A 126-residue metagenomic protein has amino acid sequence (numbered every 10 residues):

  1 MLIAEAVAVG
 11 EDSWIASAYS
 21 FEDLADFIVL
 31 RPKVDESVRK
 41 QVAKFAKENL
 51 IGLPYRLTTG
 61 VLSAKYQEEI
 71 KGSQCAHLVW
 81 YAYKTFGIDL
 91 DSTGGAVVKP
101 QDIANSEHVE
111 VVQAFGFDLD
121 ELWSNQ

Functional and structural regions predicted by a protein language model:
M1-A4, E36-V42, F115-Q126: Intrinsically disordered, low-complexity, Pro/Ser/Thr/Asn/Gly/Ala-rich spacer/linker segments adjacent to signal
M1-K33, G60-I70: Glycine-rich catalytic cores of cysteine/serine-nucleophile enzymes that process amide/ester linkages in cell-envelope
V7, R31-K33, A46-P54, A82-L90 (+1 more regions): Sec/Tat-exported extracytoplasmic proteins
G10, E36, V97: Residue-level detector of flexible, active-site-proximal loop/helix-junction positions within diverse enzyme catalytic
D12, A25-F27, R39, P100 (+1 more regions): Low-complexity, intrinsically disordered short peptide segments enriched in small/polar/basic residues
A18-S20, A25, D35-L57: A structural motif
L53-S63, D89-V97: Surface-exposed patches in mature extracellular/periplasmic domains of secreted proteins
E69-Q126: Activation targets extended, charge/polar-rich intrinsically disordered C-terminal tails
